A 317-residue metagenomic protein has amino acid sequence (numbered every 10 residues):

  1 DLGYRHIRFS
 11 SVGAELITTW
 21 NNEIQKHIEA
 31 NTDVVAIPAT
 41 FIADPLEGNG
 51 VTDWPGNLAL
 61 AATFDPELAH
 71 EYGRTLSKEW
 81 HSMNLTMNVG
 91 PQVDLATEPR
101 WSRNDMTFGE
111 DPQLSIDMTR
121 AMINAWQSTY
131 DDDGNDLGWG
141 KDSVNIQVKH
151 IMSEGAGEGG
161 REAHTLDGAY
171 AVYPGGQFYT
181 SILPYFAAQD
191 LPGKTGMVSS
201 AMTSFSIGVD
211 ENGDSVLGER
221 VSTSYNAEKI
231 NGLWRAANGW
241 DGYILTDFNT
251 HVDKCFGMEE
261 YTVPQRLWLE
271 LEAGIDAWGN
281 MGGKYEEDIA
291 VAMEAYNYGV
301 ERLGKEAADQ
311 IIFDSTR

Functional and structural regions predicted by a protein language model:
D1-R317: Glycoside hydrolase catalytic-domain context in secreted enzymes
